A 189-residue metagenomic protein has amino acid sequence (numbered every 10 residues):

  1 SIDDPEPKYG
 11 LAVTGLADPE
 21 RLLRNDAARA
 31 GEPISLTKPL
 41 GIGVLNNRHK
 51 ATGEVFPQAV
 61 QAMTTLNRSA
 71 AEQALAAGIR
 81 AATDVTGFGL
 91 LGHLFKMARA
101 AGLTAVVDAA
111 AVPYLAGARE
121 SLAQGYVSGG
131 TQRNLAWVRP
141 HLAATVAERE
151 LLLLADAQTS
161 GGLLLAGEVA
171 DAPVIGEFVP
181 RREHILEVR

Functional and structural regions predicted by a protein language model:
S1-A51, V55, E177: Glycine-rich anion-binding loops of enzyme active sites
I2-Y9, T14, E20, A76 (+1 more regions): Glycine-/charge-enriched secondary-structure boundary and capping motifs
D3, Q58-L66, A82-T86: Short, contiguous, pocket-lining structural segments that sit at or immediately flank catalytic/ligand-binding sites
A12-L22, E54-A74, V146: Active-site glycine-rich loop that binds ribose-phosphate moieties when present
R29, E72-A77: Secondary-structure boundary elements
G41-V44, M63-R68, L90-L91: Short hydrophobic/aromatic-rich motifs at helix boundaries and adjacent loops
